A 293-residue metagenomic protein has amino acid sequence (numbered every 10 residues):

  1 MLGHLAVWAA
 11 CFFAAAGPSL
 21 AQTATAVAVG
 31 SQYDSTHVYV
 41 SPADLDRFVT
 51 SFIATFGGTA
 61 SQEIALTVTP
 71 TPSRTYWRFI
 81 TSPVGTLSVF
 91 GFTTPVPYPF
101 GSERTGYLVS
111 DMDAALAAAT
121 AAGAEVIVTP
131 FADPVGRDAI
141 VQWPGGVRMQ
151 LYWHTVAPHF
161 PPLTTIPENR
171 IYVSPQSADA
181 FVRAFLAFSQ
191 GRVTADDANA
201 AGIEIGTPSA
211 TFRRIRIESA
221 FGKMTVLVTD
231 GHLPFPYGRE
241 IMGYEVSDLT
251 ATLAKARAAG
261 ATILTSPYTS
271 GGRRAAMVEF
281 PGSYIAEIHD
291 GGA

Functional and structural regions predicted by a protein language model:
G3-A16: Bacterial N-terminal signal peptides
G17-A21: Sec/Tat signal peptide C-region and signal peptidase I cleavage site
V27-G30, H37-V84, T129-W143, I171-G222 (+3 more regions): Core segments of cupin and vicinal oxygen chelate
S31-A43, R78-F79, F92-A118, R137-Q142 (+3 more regions): Vicinal oxygen chelate
S88-F92, A124-I127: Catalytic cores of nucleotide-enabled group-transfer and carboxylate-activating enzymes in metabolic and assembly-line
P134, V156-A157, G271, G292-A293: A short acidic/small-residue loop/turn micro-motif
A139-F160: Short, structured interface segments
I241-L249, K255-A256, T262-T269, A276-A293: C-terminal functional regions that serve as terminal interaction/effector modules
